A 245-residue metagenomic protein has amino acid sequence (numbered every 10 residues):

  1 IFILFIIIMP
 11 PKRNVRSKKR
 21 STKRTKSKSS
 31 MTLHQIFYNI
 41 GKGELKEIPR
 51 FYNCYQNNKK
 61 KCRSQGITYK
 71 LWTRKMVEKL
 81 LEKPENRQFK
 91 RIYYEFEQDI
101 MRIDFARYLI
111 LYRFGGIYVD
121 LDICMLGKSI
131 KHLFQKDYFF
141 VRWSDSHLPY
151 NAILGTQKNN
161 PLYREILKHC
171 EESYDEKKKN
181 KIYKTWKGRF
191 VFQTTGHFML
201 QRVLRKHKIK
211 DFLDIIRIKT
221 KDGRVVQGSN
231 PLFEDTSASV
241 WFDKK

Functional and structural regions predicted by a protein language model:
I1-I8: Hydrophobic alpha-helical signal peptides and transmembrane signal-/tail-anchor segments that drive secretory-pathway
L4, V15-K18: Intrinsically disordered, low-complexity repeat tracts enriched in Pro/Ser/Thr
R13, R20-I103, V119-K245: Glycosyltransferase-associated regions of secretory-pathway enzymes, highlighting luminal stem/catalytic domains
D104-G116: Small-residue hinge/turn detector
